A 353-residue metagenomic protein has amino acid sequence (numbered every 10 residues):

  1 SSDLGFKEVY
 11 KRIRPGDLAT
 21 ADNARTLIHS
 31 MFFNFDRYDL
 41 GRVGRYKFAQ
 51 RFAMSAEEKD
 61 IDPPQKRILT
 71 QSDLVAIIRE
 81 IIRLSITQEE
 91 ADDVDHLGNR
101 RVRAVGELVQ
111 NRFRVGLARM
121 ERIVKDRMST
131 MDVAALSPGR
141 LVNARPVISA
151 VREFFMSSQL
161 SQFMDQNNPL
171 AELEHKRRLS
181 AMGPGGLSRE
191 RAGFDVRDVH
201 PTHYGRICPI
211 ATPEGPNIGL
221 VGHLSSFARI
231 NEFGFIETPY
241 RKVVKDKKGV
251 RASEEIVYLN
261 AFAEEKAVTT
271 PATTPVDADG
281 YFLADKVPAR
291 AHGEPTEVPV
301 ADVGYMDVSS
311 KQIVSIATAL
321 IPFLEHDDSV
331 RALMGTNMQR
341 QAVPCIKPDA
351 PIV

Functional and structural regions predicted by a protein language model:
S2-A181, G185-G186, S225-R340: N-terminal non-catalytic structural scaffold regions of very large proteins
S157-G222, N337-V353: Conserved mixed alpha/beta core segments that line enzyme active sites in large multi-domain catalysts
